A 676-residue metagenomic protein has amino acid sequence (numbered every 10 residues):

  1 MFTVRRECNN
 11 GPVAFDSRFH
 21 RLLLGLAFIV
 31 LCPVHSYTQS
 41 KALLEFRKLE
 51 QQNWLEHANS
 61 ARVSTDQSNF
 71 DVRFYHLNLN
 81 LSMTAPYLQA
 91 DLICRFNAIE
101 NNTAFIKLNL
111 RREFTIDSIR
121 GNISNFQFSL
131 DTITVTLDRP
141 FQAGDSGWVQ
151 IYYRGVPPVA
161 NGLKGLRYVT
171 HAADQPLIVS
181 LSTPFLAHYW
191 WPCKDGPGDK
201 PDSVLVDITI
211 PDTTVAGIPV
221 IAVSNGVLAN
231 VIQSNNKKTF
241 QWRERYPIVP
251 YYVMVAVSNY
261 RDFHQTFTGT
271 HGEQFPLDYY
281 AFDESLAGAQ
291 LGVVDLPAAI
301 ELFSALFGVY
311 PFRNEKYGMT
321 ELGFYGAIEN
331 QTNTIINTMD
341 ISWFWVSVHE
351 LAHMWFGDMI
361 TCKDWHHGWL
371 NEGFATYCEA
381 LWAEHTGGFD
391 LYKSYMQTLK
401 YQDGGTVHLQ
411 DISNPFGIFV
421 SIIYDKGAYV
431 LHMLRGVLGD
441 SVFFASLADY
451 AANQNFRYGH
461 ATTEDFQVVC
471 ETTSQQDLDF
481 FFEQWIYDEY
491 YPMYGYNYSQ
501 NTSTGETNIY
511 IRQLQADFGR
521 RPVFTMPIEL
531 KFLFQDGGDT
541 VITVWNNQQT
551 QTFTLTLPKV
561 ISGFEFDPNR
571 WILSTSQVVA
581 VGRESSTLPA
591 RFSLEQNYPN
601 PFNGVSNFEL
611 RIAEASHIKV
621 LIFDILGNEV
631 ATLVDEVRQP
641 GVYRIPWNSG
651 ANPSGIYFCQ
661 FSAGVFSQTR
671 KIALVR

Functional and structural regions predicted by a protein language model:
Y37-Q89, A173, L478-F480, Q484: N-terminal, polar/Ser/Thr-rich
A42-R62, D66-Q67, I93, Q150-Y260: Extended, low-hydrophobicity, Ser/Thr/Pro/Gly-biased non-transmembrane segments
A90, D195-V348, Y377: Hydrophobic helix-coil surface modules that form long, contiguous segments used for peptide/substrate interaction
E100, V420-I509: Amphipathic alpha-helical substructures
I335-K393: Zinc-dependent metallopeptidase catalytic helix centered on the HExxH motif and its immediate flanking segment
H367-G368, E372-V437, Q454-R457: Acidic/His/Gly-enriched intrinsically disordered linker/tail segments that often contain short helix/coil "MoRF-like"
R583-I622, R644-G650, A663: Glycine-centered coil/turn sites that cap beta-strands in beta-rich domains
L633-V665, T669: Short, surface-exposed loop/turn motifs with a glycine/proline- and acidic-biased composition
